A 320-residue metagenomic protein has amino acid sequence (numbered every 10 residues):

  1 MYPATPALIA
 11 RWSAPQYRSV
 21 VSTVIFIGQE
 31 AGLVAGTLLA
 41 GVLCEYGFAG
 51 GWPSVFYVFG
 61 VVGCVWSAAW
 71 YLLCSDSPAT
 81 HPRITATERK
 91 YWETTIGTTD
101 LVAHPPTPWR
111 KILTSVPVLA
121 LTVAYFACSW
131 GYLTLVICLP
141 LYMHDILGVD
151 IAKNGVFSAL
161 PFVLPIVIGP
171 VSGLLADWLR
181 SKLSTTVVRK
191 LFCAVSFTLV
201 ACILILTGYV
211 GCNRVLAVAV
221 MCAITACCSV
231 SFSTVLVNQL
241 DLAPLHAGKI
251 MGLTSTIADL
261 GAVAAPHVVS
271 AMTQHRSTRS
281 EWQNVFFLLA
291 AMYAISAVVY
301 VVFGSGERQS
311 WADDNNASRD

Functional and structural regions predicted by a protein language model:
M1-S13, S229-A243: Intracellular juxtamembrane helix-capping segments at the cytosolic ends of symmetry-related transmembrane helices
Y17-F48, G60-G63, P161-G169, T254-H267: Glycine-rich segments within core transmembrane alpha-helices of 12-TM secondary carriers
V20, V24-I25, C44-T114, I295-D320: Central mid-sequence intracellular linker of multi-pass
L39-F48, M143-H144, L175-A176, R180 (+1 more regions): Interfacial helix-cap and linker-helix signal at transmembrane-aqueous boundaries of multi-pass secondary transporters
E45-G60, T186-L191, A271-A291: A membrane-interface helix-boundary motif in multi-pass transporters
P82-I137, S181-L191, S196, D320: Flexible cytoplasmic loops linking transmembrane helices in multi-pass membrane transporters
R110-S172, S229-L236, L240, A265-P266: Extracytoplasmic gate region of multi-pass secondary transporters
T186-T234: C-terminal transmembrane helical hairpin of 12-TM major facilitator-type secondary transporters
